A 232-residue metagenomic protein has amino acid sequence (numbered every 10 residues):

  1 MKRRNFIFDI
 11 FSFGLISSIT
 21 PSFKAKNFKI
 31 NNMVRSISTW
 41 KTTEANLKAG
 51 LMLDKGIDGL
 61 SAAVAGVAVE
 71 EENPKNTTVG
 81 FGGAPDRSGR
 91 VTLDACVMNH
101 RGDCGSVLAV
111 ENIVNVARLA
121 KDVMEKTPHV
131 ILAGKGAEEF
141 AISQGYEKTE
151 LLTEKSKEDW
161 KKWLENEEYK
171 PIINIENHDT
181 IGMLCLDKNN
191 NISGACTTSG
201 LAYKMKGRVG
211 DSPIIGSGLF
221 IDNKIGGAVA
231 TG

Functional and structural regions predicted by a protein language model:
R4-A25: N-terminal export signals
F11, F28-G232: Alpha/propeptide regions of enzymes that mature by internal proteolysis
